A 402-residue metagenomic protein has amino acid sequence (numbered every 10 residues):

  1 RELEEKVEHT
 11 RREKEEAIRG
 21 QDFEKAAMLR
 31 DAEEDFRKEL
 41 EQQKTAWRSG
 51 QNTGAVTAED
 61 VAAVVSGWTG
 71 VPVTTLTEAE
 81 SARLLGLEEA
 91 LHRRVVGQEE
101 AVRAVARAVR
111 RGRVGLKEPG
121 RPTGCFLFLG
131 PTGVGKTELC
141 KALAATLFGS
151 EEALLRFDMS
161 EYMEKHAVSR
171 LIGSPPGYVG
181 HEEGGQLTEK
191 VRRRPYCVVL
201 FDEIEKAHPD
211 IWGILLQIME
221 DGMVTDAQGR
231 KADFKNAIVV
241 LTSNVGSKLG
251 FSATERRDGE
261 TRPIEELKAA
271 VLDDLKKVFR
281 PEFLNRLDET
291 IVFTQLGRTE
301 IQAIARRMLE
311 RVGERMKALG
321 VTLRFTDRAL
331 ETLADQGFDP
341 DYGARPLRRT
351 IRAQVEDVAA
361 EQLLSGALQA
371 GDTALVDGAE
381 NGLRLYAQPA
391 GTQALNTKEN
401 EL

Functional and structural regions predicted by a protein language model:
R1-L402: AAA+ P-loop NTPase nucleotide-binding core of proteostasis motors
